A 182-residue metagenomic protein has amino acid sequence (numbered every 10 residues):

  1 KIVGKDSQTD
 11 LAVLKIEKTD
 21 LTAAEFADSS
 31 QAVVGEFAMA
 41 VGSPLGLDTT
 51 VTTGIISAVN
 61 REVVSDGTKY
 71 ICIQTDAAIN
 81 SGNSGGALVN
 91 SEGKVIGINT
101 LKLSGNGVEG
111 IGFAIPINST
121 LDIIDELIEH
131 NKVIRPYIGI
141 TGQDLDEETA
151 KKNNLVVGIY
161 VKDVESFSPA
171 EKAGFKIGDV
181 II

Functional and structural regions predicted by a protein language model:
K1-V157, K162-F167: Serine-dependent protease modules
P169-I182: Conserved PDZ fold ligand-binding element
